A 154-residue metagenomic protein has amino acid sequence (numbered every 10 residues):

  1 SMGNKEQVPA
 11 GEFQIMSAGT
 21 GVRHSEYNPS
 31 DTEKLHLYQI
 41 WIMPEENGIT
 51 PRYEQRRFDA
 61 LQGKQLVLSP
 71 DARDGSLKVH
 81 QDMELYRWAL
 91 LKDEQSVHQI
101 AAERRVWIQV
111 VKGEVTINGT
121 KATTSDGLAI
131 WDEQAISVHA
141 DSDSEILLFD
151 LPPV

Functional and structural regions predicted by a protein language model:
S1-V154: Jelly-roll (double-stranded beta-helix
